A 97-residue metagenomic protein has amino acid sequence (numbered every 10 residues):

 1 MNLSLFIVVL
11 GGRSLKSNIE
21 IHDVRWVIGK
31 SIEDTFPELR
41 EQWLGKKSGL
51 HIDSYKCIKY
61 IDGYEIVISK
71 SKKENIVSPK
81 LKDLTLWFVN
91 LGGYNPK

Functional and structural regions predicted by a protein language model:
M1-I21, L81-N90, Y94-P96: Short aromatic-glycine-(Arg/Gly/Cys) micro-motifs in beta-strand/loop hairpins
N2, I7-V9, I32-D34, Y60 (+1 more regions): Domain-level signal for compact, non-enzymatic binding modules
V9, N18-H22, I28-G29, Y64-K72: Generic ordered-secondary-structure signal
S17-D53, K97: Extended intrinsically disordered, low-complexity coil regions enriched in Ser, Thr, Gly, Ala and often Pro
E41-K97: Short, mixed-charge low-complexity intrinsically disordered segments
